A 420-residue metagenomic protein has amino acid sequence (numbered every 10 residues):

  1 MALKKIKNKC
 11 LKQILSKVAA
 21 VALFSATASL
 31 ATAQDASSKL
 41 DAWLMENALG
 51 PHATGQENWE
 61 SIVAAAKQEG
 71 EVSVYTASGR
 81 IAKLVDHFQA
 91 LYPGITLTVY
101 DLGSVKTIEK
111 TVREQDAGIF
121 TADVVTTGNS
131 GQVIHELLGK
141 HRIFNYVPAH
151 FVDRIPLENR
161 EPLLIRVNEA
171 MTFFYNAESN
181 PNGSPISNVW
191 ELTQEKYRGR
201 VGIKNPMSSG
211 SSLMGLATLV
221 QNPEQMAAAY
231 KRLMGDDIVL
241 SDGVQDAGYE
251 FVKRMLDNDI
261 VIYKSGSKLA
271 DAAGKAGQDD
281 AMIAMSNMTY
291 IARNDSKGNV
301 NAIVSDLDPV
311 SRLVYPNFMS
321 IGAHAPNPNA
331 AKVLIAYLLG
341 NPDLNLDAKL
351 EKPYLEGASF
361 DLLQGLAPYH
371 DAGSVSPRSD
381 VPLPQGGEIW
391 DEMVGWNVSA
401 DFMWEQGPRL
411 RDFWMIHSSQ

Functional and structural regions predicted by a protein language model:
M1-Q13: N-terminal secretory signal peptides that target proteins for export/translocation
K17-A28: Bacterial N-terminal signal peptides
S29-A33: Sec/Tat signal peptide C-region and signal peptidase I cleavage site
Q34-G55, P384-Q420: Conserved C-terminal helix/tail region of periplasmic/extracytoplasmic solute-binding proteins
A36-D41, Q56-K67, A77-T96: Short, polar/charged alpha-helical segment
Y75-D86, T98-V112, F120-G274: Extracytoplasmic ligand-binding site segments that recognize negatively charged/polar headgroups
T218, N258-H324, V375: Extracytoplasmic/periplasmic substrate-binding proteins
R312, N317-W396: Mature extracytoplasmic/periplasmic domains
